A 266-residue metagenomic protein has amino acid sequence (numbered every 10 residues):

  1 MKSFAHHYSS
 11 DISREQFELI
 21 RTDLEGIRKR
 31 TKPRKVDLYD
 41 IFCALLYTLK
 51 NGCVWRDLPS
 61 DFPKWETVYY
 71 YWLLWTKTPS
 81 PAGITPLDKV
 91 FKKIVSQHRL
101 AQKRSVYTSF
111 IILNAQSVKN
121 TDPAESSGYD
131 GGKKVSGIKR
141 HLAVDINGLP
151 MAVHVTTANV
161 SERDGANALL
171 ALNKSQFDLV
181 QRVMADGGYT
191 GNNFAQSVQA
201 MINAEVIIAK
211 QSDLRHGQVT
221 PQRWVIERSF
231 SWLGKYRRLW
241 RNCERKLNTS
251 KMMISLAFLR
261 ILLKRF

Functional and structural regions predicted by a protein language model:
M1-F266: Short alpha-helical elements
